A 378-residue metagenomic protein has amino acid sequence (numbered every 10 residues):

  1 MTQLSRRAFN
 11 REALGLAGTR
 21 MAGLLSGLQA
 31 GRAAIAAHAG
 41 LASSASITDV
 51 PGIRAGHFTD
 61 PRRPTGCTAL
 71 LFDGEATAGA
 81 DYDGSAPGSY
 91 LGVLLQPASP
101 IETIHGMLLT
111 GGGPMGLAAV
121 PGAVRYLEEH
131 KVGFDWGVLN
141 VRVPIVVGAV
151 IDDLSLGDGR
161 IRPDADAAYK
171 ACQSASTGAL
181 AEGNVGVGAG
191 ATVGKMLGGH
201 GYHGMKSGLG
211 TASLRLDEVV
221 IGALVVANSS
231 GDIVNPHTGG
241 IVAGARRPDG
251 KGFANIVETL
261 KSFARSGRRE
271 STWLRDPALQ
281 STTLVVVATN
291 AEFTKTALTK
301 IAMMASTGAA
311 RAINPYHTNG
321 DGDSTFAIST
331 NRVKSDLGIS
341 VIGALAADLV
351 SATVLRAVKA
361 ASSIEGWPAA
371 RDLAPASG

Functional and structural regions predicted by a protein language model:
M1-L25: N-terminal secretory signal peptides and thylakoid transit peptides that target proteins across membranes
L14, I35-G378: Alpha/propeptide regions of enzymes that mature by internal proteolysis
L24-A37: Signal peptide processing junction and immediate N-terminal pro/mature segment of secreted/exported proteins
